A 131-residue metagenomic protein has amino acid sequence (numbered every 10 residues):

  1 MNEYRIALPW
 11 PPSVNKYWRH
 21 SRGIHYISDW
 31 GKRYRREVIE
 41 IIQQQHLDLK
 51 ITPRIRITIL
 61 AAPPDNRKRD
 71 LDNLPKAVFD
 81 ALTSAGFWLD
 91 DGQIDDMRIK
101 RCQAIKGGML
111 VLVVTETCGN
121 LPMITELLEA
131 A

Functional and structural regions predicted by a protein language model:
M1-A131: Acidic, proline/glycine-enriched N-terminal capping motif
